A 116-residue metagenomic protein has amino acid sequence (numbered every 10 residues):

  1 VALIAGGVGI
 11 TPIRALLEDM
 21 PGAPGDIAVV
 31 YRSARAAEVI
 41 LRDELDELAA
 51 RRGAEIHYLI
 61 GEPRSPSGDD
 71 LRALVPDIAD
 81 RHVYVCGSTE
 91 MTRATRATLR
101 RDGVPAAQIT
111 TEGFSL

Functional and structural regions predicted by a protein language model:
V1-L116: FNR/FR-type flavoprotein reductase catalytic core
